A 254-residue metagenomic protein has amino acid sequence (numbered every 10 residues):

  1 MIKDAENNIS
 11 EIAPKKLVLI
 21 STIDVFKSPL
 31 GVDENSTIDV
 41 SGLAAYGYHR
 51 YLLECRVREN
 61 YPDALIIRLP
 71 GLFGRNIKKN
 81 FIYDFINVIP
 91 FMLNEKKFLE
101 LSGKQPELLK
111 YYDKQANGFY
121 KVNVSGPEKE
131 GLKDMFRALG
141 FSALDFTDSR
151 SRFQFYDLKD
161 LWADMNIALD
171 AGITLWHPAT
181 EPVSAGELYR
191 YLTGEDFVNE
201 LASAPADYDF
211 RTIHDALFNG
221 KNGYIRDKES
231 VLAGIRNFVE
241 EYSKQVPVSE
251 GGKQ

Functional and structural regions predicted by a protein language model:
M1-V32, A44-R56: NAD(P)-cofactor binding segment of oxidoreductase domains
L17, A64-L65, L175-W176: Hydrophobic anchor at the start of a short beta-strand that flanks the dinucleotide cofactor-binding loop
V18-S21, R68-P70, A179: Active-site beta-alpha turn of Rossmann-fold NAD(P)-dependent dehydrogenases/reductases
S28-G31, N76-K78, E187-L188: Short glycine-/acidic-enriched loop or helix-start segments at secondary-structure transitions that form or flank
N35-E54, Y83, S151-F155: Short-chain dehydrogenase/reductase
R56-A64: Active-site-adjacent segment of SDR/Rossmann-fold oxidoreductases
D63-I66, P70-F153, N166: NAD(P)-dependent short-chain dehydrogenase/reductase
F141-A143, D148, Y156-N219, R226-Q254: Mid/C-terminal beta-alpha module of Rossmann-like enzyme folds, strongest in SDR-family dehydrogenases/epimerases
